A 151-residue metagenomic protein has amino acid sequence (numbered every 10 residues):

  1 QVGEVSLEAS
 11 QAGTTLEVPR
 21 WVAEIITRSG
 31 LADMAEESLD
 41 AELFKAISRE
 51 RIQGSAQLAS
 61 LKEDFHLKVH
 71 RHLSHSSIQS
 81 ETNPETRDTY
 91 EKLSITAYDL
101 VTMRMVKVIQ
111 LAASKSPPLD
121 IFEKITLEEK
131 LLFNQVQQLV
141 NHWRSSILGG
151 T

Functional and structural regions predicted by a protein language model:
Q1, S6-E8, V22, Y90 (+2 more regions): Homeobox/homeodomain signature
V2-D40: Compact, well-ordered interaction domains used in eukaryotic information-processing assemblies
L39-T151: Charge/polar-rich, low-complexity and marginally structured segments
